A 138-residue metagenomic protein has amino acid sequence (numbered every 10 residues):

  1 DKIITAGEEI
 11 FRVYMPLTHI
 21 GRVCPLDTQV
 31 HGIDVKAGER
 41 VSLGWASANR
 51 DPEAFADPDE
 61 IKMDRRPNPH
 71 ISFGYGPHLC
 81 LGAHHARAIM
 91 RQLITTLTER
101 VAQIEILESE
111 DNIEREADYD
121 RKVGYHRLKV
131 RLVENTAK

Functional and structural regions predicted by a protein language model:
D1-K138: Cytochrome P450
